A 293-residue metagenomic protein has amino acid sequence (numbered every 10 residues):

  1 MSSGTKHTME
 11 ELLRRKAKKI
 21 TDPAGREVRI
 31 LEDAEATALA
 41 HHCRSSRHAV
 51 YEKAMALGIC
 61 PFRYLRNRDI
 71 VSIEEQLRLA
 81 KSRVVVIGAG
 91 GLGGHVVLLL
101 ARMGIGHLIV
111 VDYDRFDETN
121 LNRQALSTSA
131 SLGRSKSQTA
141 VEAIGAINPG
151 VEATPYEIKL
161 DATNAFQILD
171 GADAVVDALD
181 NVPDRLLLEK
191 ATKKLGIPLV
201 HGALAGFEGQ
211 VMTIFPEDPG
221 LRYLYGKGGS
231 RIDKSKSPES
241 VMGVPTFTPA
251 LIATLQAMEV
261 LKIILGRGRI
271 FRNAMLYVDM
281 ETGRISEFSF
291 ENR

Functional and structural regions predicted by a protein language model:
S2-A34, P155, L160-D161, F166-Q167 (+2 more regions): E1/E1-like adenylate-forming module used to activate ubiquitin-like modifiers and sulfur-carrier proteins
S2-V84: N-terminal charged helix/coil linker that caps or initiates catalytic domains
Y51-E52, V111-N148: Glycine-rich phosphate-binding loop and adjoining beta1-alpha1-beta2 segment of Rossmann-like nucleotide-binding folds
L77-R115, A253: Glycine-rich adenosine-cofactor-binding loop
V96-V97, A140, L188: Hydrophobic residues within alpha-helices that form the first helical element adjacent to the glycine-rich loop
E142-A162: S-adenosyl-L-methionine
P238-L276: Conserved anion/nucleotide-ligand pocket segment
